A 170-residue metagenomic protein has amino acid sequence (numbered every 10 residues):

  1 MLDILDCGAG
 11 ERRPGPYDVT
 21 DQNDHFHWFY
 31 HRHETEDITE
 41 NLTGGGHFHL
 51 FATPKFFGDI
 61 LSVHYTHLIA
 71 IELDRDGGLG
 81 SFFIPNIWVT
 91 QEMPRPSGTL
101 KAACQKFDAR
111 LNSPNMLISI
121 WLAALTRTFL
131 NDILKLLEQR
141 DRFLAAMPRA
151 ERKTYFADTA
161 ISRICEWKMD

Functional and structural regions predicted by a protein language model:
M1-T20: N-terminal domain-onset segments
I4, G58-I60, T154: Short, well-ordered helical secondary-structure segments
P14-F82: Aromatic- and glycine-enriched beta-alpha-beta binding-site module
G78-D170: Mixed-charge (acidic/basic) macromolecular-recognition segments
